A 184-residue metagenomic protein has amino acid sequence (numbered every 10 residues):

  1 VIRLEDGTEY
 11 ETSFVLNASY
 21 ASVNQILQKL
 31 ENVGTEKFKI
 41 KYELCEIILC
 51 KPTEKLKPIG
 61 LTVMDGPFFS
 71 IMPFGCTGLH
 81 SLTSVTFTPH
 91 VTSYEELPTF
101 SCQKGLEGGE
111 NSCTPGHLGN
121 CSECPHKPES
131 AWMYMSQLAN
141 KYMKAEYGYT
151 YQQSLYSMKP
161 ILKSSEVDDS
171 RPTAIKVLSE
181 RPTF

Functional and structural regions predicted by a protein language model:
V1-Y10: Conserved beta-strand-loop-beta-strand element in the redox core of flavoprotein oxidoreductases
I2, F69, G78-H80, P182-F184: Hydrophobic residues embedded in beta-strands of well-ordered beta-sheets
T8, P67, S170-T173: Short beta-strand or tight-loop elements that sit immediately N-terminal to catalytic metal-binding acidic residues
E9-M64, F74-L79, C102: Central helical "cap/lid" subdomain
S19-S22, G66, A131-L138: Mid-domain beta-loop-alpha active-site segment that forms a flexible, acidic cofactor/metal-binding surface
G60-L61, S70-M72, A174-K176: Short, surface-exposed charged micro-motifs
I71-K141: Conserved FAD/dinucleotide-binding core of flavoprotein oxidoreductases
P125-H126, M133-F184: C-terminal catalytic lobe of FAD-dependent flavoproteins
